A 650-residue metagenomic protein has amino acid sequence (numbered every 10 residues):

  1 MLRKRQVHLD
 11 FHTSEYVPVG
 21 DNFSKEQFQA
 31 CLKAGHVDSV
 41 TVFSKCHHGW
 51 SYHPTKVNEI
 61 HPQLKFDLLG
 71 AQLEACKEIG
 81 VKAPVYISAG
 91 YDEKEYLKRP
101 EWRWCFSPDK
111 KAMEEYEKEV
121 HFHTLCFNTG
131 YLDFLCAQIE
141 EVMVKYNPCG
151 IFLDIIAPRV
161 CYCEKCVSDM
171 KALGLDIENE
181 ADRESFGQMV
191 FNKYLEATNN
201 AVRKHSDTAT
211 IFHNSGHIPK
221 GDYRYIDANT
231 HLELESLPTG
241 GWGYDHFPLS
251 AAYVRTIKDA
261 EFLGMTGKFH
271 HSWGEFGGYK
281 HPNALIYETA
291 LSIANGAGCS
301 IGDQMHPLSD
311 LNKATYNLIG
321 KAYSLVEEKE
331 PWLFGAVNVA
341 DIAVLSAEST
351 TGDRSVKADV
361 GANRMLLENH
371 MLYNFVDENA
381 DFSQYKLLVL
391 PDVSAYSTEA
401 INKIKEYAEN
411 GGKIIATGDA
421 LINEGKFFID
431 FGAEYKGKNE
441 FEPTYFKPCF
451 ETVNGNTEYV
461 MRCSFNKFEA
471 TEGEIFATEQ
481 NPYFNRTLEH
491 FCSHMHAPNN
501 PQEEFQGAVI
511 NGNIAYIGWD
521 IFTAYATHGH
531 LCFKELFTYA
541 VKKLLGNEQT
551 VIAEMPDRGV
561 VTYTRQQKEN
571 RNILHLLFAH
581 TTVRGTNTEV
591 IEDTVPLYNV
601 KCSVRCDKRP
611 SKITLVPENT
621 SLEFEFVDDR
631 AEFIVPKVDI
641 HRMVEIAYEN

Functional and structural regions predicted by a protein language model:
M1-E15, K110-F122, I257-W273: N-terminal small/glycine-rich loop or linker at the start of catalytic domains across soluble metabolic enzymes
M1-G49, I79-V81: N-terminal structural segment of carbohydrate-active enzymes
L2-R3, C31, S39, F66 (+6 more regions): Carbohydrate-binding surfaces of carbohydrate-active enzymes
D10-H12, T41-H48, I87-K94, F152-Y162 (+4 more regions): Short, solvent-exposed turn/loop segments enriched in Gly/Ser/Thr/Pro and often Arg
F11-F23, H121-F134, G274-P282: Active-site mouth loops of central-metabolism enzymes
P18-G20, Y52, S88, K94-K98 (+4 more regions): Short, solvent-exposed loop/turn and secondary-structure capping segments
F28, K33-L68, Y91-K118, Y146 (+5 more regions): Aromatic-lined carbohydrate-binding/catalytic grooves of carbohydrate-active enzymes
V85-Y146, N179-E184, L195-A197: Active-site-adjacent "subsite" loops/lids of carbohydrate-active enzymes
